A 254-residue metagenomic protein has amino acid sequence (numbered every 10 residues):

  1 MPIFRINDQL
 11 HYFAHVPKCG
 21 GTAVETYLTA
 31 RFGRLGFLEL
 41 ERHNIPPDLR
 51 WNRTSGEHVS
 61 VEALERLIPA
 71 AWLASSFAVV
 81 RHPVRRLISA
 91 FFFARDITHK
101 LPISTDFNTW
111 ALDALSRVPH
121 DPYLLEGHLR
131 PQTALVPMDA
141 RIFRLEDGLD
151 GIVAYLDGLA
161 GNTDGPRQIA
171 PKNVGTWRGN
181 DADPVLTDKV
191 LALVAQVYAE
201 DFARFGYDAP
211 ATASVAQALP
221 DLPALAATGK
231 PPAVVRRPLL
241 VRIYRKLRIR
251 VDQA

Functional and structural regions predicted by a protein language model:
M1-A254: Membrane-interface amphipathic segments in extracytoplasmic regions
